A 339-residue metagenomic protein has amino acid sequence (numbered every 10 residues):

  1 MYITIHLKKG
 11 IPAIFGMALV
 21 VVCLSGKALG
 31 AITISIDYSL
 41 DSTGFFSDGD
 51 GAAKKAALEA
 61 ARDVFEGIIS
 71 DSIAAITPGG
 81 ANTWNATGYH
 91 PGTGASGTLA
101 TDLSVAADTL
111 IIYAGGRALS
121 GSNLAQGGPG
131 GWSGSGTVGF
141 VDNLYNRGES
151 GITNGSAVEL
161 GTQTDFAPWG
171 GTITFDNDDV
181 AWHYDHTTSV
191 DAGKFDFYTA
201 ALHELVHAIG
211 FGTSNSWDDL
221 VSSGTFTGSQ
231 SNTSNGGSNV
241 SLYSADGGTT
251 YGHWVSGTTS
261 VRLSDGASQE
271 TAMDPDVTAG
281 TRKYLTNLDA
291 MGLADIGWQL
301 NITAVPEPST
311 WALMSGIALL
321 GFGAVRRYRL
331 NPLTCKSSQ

Functional and structural regions predicted by a protein language model:
Y2-F15, S309: Bacterial N-terminal signal peptides that target proteins for export
L7-G10, A28, P332, S337: N-terminal cationic leader/targeting segments used for protein routing and processing
G10-A13, M17, G321-V325: Alpha-helical hydrophobic membrane-insertion segments
I14-C23, K27: Bacterial N-terminal signal peptides
V21, H207, L320-G321: Active-site micro-motifs of SAM-dependent methyltransferase domains
L29-L202, H207-A304: Extracellular zinc-dependent metalloprotease catalytic-domain scaffold
E307-V325: A short, hydrophobic C-terminal helix/tail in secreted or cell-surface proteins
F322-Q339: C-terminal membrane-anchoring or membrane-association module
